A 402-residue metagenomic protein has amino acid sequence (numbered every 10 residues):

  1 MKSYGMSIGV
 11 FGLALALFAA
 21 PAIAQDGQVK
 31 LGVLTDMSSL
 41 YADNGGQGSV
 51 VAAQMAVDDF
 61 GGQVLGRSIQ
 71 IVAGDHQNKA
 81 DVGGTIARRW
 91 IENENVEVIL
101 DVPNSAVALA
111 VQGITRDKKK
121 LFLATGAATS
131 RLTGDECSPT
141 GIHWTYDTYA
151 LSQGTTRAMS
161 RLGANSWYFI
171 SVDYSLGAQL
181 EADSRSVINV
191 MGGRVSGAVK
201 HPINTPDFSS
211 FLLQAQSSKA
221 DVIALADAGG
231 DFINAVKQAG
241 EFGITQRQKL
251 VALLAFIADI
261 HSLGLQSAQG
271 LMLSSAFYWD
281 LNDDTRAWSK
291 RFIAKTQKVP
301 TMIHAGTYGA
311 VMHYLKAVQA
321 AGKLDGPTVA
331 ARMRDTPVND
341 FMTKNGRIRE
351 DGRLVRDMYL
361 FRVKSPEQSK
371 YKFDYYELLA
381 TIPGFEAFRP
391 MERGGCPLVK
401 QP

Functional and structural regions predicted by a protein language model:
K2-S3, S7, L13-A14, A24-P402: Extracytosolic ligand-binding ectodomains
A19-P21: N-terminal signal peptide c-region/cleavage motif recognized by signal peptidases
